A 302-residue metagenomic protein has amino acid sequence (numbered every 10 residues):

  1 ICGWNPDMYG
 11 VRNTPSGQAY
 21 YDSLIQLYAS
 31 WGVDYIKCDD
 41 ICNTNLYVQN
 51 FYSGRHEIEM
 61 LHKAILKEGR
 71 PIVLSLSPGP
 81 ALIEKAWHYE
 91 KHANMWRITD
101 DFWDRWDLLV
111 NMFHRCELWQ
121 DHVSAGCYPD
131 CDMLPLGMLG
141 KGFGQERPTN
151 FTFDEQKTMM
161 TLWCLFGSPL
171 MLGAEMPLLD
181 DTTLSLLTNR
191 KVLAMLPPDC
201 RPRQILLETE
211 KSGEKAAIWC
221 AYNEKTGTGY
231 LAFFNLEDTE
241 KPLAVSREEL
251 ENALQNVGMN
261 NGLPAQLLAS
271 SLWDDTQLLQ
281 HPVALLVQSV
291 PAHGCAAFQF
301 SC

Functional and structural regions predicted by a protein language model:
I1-W31, Y35, C42: Active-site-adjacent "subsite" loops/lids of carbohydrate-active enzymes
R12, S23, L66-E175: Glycan-recognition surfaces
W31-I36, E68-V73, G227-T228: Loop/turn elements at helix/coil->beta-strand transitions in domains of secreted/extracellular proteins
I36-N43, L76, F233: Conserved beta-strand positions
K157, W163-F166, M171-G173, K211-V257: Carbohydrate-binding surface patches
T158-E208: Catalytic cores of secreted or luminal carbohydrate-active enzymes
L250-D275: Solvent-exposed beta-hairpin/edge-strand motifs
L279-C302: C-terminal beta-strand-rich structural cap/linker in extracellular carbohydrate-active enzymes
